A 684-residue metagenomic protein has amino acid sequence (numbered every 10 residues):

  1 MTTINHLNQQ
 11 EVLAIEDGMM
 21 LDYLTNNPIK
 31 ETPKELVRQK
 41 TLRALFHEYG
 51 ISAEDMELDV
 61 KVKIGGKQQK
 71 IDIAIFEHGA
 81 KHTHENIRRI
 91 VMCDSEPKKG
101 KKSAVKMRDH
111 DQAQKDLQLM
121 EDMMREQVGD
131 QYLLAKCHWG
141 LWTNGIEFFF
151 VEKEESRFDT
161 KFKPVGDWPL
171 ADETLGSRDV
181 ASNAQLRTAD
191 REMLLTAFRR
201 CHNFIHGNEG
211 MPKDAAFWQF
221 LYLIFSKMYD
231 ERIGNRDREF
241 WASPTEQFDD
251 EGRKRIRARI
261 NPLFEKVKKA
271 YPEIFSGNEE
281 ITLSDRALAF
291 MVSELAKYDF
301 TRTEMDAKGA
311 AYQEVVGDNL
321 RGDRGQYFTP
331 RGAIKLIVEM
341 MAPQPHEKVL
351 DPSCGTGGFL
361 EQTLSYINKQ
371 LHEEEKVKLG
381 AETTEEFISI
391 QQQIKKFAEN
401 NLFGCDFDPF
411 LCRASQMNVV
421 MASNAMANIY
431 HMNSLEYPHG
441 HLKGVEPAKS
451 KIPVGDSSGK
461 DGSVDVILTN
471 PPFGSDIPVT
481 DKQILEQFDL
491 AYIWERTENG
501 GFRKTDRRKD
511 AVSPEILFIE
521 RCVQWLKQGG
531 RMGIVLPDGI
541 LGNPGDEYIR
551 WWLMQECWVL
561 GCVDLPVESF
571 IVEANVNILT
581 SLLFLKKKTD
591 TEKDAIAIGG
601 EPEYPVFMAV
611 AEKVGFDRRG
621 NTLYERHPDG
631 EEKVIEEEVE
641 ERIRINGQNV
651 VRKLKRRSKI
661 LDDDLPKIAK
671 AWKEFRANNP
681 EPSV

Functional and structural regions predicted by a protein language model:
M1-W139, E147-Q185: A short, conserved, highly charged catalytic patch centered on acidic carboxylates
T32-L36, H206-F220, T282, T301-E304 (+1 more regions): Structural motif
L42-A44, Q219-E231, M417-V420, E520: Short, hydrophobic/amphipathic alpha-helical patches that form generic packing surfaces within helical domains
K99, A104-V105, W168-L175, Y437 (+1 more regions): A conserved structural/catalytic subdomain of Rossmann-like adenosyl-cofactor enzymes
W139-V267, A381-E382, E386, C412 (+3 more regions): Charged, often flexible domain-edge or linker segments that flank or initiate folded functional domains
F204, A307-G332, V338-M341: Class I SAM-dependent transferase core
F225, Y229-G317: Long recognition/docking surfaces used for binding and targeting
Y327-I452, S457-G462, V466-T469, G474-P478 (+5 more regions): Conserved S-adenosyl-L-methionine
